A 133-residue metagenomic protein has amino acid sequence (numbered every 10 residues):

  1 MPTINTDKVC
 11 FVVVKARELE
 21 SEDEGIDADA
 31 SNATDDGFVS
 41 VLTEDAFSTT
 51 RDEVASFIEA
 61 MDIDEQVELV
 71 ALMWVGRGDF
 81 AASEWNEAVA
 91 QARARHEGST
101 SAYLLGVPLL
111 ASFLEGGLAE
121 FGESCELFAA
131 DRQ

Functional and structural regions predicted by a protein language model:
M1-L69, W74, A129: Aromatic-anchored, charged helix-turn/loop surface patch used as a conserved interaction hotspot
V12-K15, F57, A88-Q91, Y103 (+1 more regions): Residues that form generic nucleotide/phosphate-binding pockets
V39-D45, V70, E87-A88, T100-L105 (+1 more regions): Short, charged low-complexity intrinsically disordered segments located at boundaries of structured domains
D62-L104: Amphipathic protein-protein interaction modules
A94-Q133: Helix-rich interaction surfaces within compact, conserved domain-sized segments that mediate assembly or partner
